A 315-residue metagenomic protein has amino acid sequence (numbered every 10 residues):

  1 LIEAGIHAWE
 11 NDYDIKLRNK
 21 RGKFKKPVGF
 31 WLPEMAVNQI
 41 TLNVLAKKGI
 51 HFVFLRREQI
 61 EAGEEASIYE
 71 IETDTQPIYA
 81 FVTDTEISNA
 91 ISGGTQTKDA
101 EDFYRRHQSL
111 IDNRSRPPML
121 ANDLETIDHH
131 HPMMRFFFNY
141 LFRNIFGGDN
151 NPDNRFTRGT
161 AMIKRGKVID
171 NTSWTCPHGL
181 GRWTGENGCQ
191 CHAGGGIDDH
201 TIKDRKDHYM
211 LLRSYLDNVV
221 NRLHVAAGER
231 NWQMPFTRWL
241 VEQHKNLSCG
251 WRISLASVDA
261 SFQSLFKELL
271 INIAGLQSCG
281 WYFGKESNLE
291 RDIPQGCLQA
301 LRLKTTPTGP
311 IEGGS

Functional and structural regions predicted by a protein language model:
I2-L32, Q108-A121: CE4/NodB-like, metal-dependent polysaccharide N-deacetylase domain that modifies extracellular/periplasmic N-acetylated
E3, N11, I15, A46-V82 (+1 more regions): Acidic, His- and aromatic-enriched active-site or binding-groove loops in soluble protein domains that engage sugars
H7, N43, A274: Surface-exposed charge patches
D14-G63, T126-L141: Catalytic domains of cell-wall/extracellular-matrix polysaccharide-remodeling enzymes, centered on de-N-acetylation
E65-S315: Active-site and substrate-binding clefts of carbohydrate-active enzymes
